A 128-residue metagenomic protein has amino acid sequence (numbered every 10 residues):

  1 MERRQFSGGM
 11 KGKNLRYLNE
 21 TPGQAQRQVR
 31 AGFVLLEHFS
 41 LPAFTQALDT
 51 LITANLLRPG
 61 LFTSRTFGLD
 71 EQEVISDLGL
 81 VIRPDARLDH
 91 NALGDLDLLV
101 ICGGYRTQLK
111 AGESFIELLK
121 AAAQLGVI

Functional and structural regions predicted by a protein language model:
M1-G126: Extended, subdomain-level signal for the structured scaffold at the beginning of enzyme domains
